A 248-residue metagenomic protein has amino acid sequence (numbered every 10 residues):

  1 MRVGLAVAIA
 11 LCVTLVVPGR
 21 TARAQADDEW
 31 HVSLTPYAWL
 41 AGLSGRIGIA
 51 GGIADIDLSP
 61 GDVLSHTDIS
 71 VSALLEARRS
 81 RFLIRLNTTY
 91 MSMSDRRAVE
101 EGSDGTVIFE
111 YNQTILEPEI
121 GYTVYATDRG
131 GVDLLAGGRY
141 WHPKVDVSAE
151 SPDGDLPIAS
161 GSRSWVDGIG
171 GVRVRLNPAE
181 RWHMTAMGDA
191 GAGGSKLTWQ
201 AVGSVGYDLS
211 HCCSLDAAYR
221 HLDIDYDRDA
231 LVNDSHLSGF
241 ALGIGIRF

Functional and structural regions predicted by a protein language model:
M1-W30: Cleavable N-terminal export/targeting peptides
A24-Y90, N177, G243-R247: Short glycine/proline- and aromatic-enriched beta-strand/turn motifs that initiate or cap beta-hairpins
L34-P36, A73-R79, P118-Y122, A136-G138 (+3 more regions): Residues on the lipid-exposed face of transmembrane beta-strands in outer-membrane beta-barrel proteins
L43-D68, T88-I115, W141-W165, G193 (+1 more regions): Extracellular/periplasm-exposed beta-strand and loop segments of Gram-negative cell-envelope proteins, dominated by
S65-H66, D128, D189-Q200: Solvent-exposed loop/turn segments connecting transmembrane beta-strands in outer-membrane beta-barrel proteins
R81-I84, T127-G130, E180-M184, C212-L215: Repeated loop/turn-to-beta-strand initiation elements of outer-membrane beta-barrel proteins
W182-K196, H221-L222: Transmembrane beta-strand segments that form the barrel wall of outer-membrane beta-barrel proteins
L197-F248: Predominantly the C-terminal beta-signal and adjacent terminal strand-loop region of outer-membrane beta-barrel
